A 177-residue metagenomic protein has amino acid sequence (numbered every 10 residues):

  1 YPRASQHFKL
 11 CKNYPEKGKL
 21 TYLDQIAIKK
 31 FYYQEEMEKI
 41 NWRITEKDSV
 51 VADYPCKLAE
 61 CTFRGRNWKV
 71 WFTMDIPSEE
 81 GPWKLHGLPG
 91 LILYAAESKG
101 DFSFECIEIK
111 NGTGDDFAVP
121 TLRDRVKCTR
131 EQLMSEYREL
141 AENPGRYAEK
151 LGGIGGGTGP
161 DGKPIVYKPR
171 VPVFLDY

Functional and structural regions predicted by a protein language model:
Y1-Y177: Extended soluble regions of mature proteins
